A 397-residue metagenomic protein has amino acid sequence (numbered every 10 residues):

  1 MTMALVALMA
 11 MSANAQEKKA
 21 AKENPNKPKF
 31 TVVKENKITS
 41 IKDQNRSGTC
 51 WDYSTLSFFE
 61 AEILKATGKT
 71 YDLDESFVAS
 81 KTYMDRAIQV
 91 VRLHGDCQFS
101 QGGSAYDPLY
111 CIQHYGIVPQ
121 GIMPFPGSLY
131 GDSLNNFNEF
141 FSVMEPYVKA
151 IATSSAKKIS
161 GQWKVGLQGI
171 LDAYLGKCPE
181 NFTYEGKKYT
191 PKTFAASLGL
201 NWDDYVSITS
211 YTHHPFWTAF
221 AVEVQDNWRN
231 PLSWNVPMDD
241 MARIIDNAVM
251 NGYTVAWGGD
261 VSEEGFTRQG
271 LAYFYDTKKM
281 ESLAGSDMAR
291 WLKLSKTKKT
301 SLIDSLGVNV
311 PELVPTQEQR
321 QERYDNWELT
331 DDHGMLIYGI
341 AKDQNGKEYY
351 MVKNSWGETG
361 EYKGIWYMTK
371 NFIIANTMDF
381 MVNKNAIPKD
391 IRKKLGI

Functional and structural regions predicted by a protein language model:
M1-K18: Bacterial Sec-dependent N-terminal signal peptides
M1-T2, D43, A105, T330: A broadly tuned, weak detector of single residues within folded domains
S12-N14, S47, L109, G334: A generic alpha-helix preference that emphasizes hydrophobic side chains
Q16-K27: N-terminal zymogen propeptides
P25-A256, Y350, G360-Y362: Active-site nucleophile-adjacent alpha helix/oxyanion-hole segment immediately C-terminal to the catalytic cysteine
V165-I397: Active-site signature of cysteine proteases
